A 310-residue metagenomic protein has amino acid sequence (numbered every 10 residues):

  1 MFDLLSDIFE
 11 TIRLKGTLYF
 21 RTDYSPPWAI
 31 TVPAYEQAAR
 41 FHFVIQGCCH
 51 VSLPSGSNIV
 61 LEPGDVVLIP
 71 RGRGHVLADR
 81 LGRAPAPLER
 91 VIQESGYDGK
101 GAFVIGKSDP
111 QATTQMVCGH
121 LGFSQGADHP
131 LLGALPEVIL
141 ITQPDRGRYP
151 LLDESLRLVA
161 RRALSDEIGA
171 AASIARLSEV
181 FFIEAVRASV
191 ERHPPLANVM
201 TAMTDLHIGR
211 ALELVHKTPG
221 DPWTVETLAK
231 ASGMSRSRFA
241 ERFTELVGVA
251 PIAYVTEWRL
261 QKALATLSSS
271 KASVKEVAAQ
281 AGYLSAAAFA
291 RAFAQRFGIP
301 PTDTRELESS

Functional and structural regions predicted by a protein language model:
M1-V66, R73-K107: Generic protein-terminus/edge-of-domain signal
D7-T11, G74-V159: A hydrophobic/aromatic-rich effector-binding and dimerization subdomain of bacterial HTH-type transcriptional regulators
K15, R40-F43, L151, S155 (+1 more regions): Amphipathic, well-ordered alpha-helical segments in soluble domains
H75, D79-L81, A185, S189 (+2 more regions): Short amphipathic alpha-helical interaction/hinge segments
M116, L156-V159, S178-V186, A240: Hydrophobic alpha-helical core bundles mediating ligand binding, dimerization, or RNAP-core interactions
I139-P150, R162-D221, V225-S232, E245-E257: Short, Lys/Arg-enriched, Trp-marked, Pro/Gly-tolerant hinge/linker segments that flank
R210-K217, D221-A229, M234-S235, E241-A290 (+1 more regions): Terminal helix-turn-helix DNA-binding modules in bacterial transcription factors
